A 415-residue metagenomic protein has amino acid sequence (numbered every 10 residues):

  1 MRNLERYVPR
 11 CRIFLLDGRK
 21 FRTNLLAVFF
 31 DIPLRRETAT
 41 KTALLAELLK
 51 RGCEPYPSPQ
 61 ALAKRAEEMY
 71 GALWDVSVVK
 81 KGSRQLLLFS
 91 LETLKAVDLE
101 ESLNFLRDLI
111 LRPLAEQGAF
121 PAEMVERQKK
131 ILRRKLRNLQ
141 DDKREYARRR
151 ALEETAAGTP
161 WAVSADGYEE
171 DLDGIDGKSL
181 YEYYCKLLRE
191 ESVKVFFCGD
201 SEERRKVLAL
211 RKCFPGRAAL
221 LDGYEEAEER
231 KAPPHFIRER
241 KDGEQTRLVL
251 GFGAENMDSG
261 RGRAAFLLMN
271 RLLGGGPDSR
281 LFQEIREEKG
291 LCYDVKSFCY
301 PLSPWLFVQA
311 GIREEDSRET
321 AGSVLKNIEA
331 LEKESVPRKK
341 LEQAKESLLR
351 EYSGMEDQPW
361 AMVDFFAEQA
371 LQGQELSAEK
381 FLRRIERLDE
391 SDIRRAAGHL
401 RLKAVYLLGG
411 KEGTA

Functional and structural regions predicted by a protein language model:
M1-M69, D166-Y168, Y181-E284, A321 (+2 more regions): His/Glu-rich zincin catalytic helix
F14-L16, R22-T42, P59-I110, E145-E170 (+5 more regions): M16 family metallopeptidases and their MPP-like homologs
R112-R137, D222-R230, K326, A330-M355: Acidic/histidine-enriched alpha-helical segments
A115, D141, R189: Catalytic domains that recognize anionic headgroups
L132-D141, P234-R247, L349-P359: Short, low-order "capping/linker" segments at domain edges
D173-E182: Active-site glycine-rich loop that binds ribose-phosphate moieties when present
L388-A396: A short, acidic, amphipathic alpha-helical segment used as a generic capping/interface helix at domain edges
